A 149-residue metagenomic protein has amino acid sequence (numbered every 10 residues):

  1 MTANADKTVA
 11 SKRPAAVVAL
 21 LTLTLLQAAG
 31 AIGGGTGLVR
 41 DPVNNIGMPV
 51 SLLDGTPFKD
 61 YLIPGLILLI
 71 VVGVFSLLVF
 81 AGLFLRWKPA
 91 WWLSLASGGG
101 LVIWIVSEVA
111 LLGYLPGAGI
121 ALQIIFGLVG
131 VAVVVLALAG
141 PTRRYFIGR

Functional and structural regions predicted by a protein language model:
T2-R149: Topology signature of small-to-medium multi-pass alpha-helical membrane proteins
